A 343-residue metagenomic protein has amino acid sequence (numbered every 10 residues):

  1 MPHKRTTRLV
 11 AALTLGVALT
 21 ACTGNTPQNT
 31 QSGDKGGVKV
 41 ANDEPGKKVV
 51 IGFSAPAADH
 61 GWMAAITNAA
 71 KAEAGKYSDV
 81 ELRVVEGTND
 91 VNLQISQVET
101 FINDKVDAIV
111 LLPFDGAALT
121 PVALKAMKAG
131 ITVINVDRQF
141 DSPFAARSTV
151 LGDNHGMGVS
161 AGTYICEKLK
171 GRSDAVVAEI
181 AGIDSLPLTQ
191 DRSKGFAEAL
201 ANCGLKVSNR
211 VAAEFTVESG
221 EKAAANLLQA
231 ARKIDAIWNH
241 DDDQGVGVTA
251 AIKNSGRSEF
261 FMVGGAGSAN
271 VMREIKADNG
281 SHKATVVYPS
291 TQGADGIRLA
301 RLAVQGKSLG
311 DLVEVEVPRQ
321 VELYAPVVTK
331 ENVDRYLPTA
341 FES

Functional and structural regions predicted by a protein language model:
A11, T23-G24, Q31-V49, I180 (+4 more regions): Hinge/cleft segment of the Venus flytrap/periplasmic-binding protein
A18-A21: C-terminal motif of bacterial Sec signal peptides marking the signal peptidase cleavage site
G33-Y77, L82-T100, V106, L112-G116 (+2 more regions): Extracytoplasmic "Venus flytrap"
A55-D59, A70, V159-L205, N209-R210 (+2 more regions): An alpha-beta-alpha
L82-K105, N209-A231, G245: Structural motif
Q94, V150-A175, S219-E221, G267-M272 (+1 more regions): Hydrophobic alpha-helical segments within soluble ligand-binding/sensing domains
L111-K128, F196, A213-R273: Hydrophobic alpha-helical
A117-G156, V176, A269-S281: Flexible loop/hinge segments that line or gate small-molecule binding clefts
